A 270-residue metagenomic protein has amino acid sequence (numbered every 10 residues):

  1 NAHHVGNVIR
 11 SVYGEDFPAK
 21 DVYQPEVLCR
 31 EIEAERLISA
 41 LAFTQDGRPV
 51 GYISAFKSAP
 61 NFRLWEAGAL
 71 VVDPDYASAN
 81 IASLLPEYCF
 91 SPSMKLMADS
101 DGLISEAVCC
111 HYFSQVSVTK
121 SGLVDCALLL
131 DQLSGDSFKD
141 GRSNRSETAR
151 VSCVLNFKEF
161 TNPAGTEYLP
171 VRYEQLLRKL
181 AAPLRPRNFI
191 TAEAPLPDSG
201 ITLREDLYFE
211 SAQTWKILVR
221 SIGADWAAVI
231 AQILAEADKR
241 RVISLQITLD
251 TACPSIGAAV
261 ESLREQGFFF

Functional and structural regions predicted by a protein language model:
N1-G14, A164-R204: A short, well-structured alpha-helix characteristic of acyl/acetyltransferase catalytic modules
A2-D75, V108, R204-S211, R220-G223 (+2 more regions): A conserved beta-strand-loop-helix scaffold within acyl/acetyltransferase catalytic domains
Q45-G51, F113, K120, R150-S152: Glycine-rich acetyl-CoA-binding "A-motif" of GNAT/NAT acetyltransferases
V72-P74, S78-M94, G102-S105, V116 (+1 more regions): Conserved acetyl-CoA-binding loop-helix of GNAT-fold acetyltransferases
S93-V108, R240-T251: Conserved GNAT acetyl-CoA-binding A-motif
I104-E106, T119-R145, F269-F270: Conserved catalytic-core motifs of GNAT/GCN5-like acyltransferases
L133-R172: C-terminal "cap" of GNAT-fold acetyltransferases
K179-F269: Non-catalytic interaction/regulatory modules that flank or connect domains
